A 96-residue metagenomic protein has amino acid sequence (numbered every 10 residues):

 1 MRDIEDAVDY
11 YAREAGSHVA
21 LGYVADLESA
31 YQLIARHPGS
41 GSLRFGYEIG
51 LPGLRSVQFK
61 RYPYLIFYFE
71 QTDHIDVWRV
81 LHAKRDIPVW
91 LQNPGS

Functional and structural regions predicted by a protein language model:
M1, V8, E28, A35 (+1 more regions): Conserved protein kinase catalytic domain
M1-D26: Arg/Lys-rich, positively charged N-terminal/basic patches that mediate binding to nucleic acids
D9, G16, Q32, R36-S40 (+2 more regions): Generic structural signal for secondary-structure transition and capping sites
A20, S42-G46, V89: Short, hydrophobic secondary-structure boundary micro-motifs
L21-A35, S56-Q58: PIN-domain endoribonuclease scaffold, especially VapC-family toxins
H37-T72: Basic/aromatic recognition patch in beta-strand/loop cores that engages polyanionic ligands
F59-S96: Enriched for short, Lys/Arg-rich terminal
